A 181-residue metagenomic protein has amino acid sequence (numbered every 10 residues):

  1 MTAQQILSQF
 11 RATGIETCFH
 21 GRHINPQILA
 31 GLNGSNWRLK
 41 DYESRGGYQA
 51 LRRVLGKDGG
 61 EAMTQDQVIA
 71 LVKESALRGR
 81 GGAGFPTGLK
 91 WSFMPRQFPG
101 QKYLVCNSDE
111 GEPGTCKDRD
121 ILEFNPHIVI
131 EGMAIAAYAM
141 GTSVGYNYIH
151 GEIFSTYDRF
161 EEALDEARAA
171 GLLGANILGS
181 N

Functional and structural regions predicted by a protein language model:
M1-N181: Feature of Fe-S/electron-transfer and energy-metabolism proteins that preferentially highlights extended coupling
